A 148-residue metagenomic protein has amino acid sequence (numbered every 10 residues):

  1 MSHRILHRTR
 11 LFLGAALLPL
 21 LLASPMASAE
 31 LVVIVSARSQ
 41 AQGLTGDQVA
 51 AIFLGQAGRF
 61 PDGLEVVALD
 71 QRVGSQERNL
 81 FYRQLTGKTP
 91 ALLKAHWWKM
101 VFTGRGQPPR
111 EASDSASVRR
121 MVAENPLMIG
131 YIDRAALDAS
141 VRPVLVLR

Functional and structural regions predicted by a protein language model:
M1-R8: N-terminal secretory signal peptides that target proteins for export/translocation
I5, P19-L20, E77, R120: Generic hydrophobic-segment detector
R8-F12, R110: Short N-terminal leader segment in a subset of presequences, especially plant chloroplast and some mitochondrial
F12-A23: Bacterial N-terminal signal peptides
S24-A29: Sec/Tat signal peptide C-region and signal peptidase I cleavage site
E30-R148: Exported/periplasmic ABC-transporter solute-binding proteins
